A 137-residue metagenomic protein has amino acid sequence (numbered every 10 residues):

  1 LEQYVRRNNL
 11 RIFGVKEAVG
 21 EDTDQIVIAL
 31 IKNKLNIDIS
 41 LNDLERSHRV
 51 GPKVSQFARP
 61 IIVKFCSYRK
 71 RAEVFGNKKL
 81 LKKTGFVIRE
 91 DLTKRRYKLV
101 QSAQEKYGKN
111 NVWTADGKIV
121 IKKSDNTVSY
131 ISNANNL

Functional and structural regions predicted by a protein language model:
L1-L137: C-terminal folded interaction/catalytic domains of modular proteins that assemble large macromolecular complexes
